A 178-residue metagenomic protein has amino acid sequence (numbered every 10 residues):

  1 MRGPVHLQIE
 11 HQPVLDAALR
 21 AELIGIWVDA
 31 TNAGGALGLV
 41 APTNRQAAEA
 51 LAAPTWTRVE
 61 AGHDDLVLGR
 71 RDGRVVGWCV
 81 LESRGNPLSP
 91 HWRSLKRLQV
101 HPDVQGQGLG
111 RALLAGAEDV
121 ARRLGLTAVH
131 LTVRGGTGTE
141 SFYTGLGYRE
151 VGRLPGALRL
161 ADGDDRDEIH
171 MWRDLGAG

Functional and structural regions predicted by a protein language model:
M1-V5: Actinobacteria-biased recognition of intrinsically disordered, low-complexity terminal regions
L7-R97, H101, L114-G116, V120 (+1 more regions): Acetyl-CoA-dependent GNAT
H101-D103, Q107, G135: Active-site acidic-Proline motif in GNAT/NAT acetyltransferases
L114, A121-R134: Conserved GNAT acetyl-CoA-binding A-motif
H130-R134, T144, R149-D167: Conserved catalytic-core motifs of GNAT/GCN5-like acyltransferases
T139: Helix-turn-helix
